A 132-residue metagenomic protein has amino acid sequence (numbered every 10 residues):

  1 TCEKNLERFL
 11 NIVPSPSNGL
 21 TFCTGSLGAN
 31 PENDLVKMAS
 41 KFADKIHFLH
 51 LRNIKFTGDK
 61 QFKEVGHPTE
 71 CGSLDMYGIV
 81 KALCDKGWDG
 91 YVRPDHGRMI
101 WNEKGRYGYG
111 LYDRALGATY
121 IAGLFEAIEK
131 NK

Functional and structural regions predicted by a protein language model:
T1-K132: Histidine-acidic metal/acid-base catalytic patches
